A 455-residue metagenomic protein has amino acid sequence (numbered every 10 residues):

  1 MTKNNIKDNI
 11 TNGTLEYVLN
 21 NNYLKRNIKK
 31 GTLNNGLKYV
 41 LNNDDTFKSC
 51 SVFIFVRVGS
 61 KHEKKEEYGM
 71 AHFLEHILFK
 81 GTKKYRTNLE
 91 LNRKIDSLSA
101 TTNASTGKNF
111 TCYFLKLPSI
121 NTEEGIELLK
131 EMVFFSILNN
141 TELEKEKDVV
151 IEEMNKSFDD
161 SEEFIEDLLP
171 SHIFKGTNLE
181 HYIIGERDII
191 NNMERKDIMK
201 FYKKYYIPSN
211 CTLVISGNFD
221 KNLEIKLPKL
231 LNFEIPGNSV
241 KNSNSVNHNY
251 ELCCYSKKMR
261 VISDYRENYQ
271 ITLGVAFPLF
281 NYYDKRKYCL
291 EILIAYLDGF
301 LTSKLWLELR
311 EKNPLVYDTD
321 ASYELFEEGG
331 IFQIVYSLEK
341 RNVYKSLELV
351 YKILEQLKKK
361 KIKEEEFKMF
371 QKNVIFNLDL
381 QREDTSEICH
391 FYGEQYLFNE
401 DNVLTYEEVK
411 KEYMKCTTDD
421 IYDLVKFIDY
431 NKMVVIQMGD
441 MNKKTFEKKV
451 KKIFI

Functional and structural regions predicted by a protein language model:
T2-S49: N- or domain-start disorder-to-order transition segments that initiate the globular core
T2-T11, T32, E90-S245, L279-Y282 (+3 more regions): Charge-rich, well-structured scaffold segments of protease-associated domains
N35-L37, K48-C50, N109-T111, S209-C211 (+1 more regions): Envelope-exposed proteins and targeting segments
G36, D45-I95, L169, V275 (+2 more regions): Active/ligand-binding-proximal structured segments within catalytic/core domains that scaffold catalytic residues
V40, S51-F55, L78, N103-S105 (+2 more regions): Short, conserved beta-strand segments within well-ordered enzyme catalytic domains that often line or immediately flank
V40-N43, Y202-K203, M259-D264, L424-V425: Short, surface-exposed beta-strand/loop micro-motifs that present aromatic residues
D44, F53-F55, N238-K304, E412: His/Glu-based metal-binding/catalytic segments typifying zinc-dependent metallopeptidases
K48-C50, S105, F219, L252: Active-/binding-site microenvironments in catalytic and ligand-binding cores
